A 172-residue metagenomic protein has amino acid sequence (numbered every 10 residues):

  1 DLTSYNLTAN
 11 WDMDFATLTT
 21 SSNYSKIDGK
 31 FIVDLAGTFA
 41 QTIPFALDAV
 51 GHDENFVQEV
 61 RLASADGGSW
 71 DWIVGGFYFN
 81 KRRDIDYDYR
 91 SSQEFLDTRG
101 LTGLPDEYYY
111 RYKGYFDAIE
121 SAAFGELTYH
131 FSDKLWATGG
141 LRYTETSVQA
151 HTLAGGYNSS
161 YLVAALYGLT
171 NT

Functional and structural regions predicted by a protein language model:
D1, D34-D48, D88-K113, Q149-T172: Solvent-exposed loop segments that connect transmembrane elements
D1-I73, F79-R83: Outer-membrane beta-barrel domain signature, strongest for Gram-negative TonB-dependent receptors and also present
S22, G76, D106-E107, L127: Intrinsically disordered, low-complexity segments enriched in small/polar residues
L47, D53, R61, S69 (+3 more regions): Residue-level signal for the start and early helices of compact helical domains
L62-A65, F77-F79, G114-T172: Structural signature of Gram-negative outer-membrane beta-barrels, strongest in the C-terminal barrel of TonB-dependent
